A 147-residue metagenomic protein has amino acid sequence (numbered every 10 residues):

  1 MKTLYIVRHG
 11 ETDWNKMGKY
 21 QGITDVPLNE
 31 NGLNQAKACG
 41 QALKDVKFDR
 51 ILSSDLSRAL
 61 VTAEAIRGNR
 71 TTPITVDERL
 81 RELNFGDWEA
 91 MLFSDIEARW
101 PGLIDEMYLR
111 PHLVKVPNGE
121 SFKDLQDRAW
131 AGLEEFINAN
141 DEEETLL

Functional and structural regions predicted by a protein language model:
M1-Y5: Extreme N-terminal starter segment of soluble prokaryotic enzymes
E11-T72, V76: Active-site-proximal alpha-helix that buttresses catalytic centers in soluble enzyme cores
D13, L60, T71, A131-L147: Active-site-adjacent alpha-helix immediately C-terminal to a catalytic or transition-state-stabilizing loop
K37-Q41, Q126, W130-N138: Generic structural signal for well-ordered alpha-helical scaffold segments
S53-S54, D127, L147: Short beta-strand scaffold positions
N69-W130: Phosphate-handling substructures
